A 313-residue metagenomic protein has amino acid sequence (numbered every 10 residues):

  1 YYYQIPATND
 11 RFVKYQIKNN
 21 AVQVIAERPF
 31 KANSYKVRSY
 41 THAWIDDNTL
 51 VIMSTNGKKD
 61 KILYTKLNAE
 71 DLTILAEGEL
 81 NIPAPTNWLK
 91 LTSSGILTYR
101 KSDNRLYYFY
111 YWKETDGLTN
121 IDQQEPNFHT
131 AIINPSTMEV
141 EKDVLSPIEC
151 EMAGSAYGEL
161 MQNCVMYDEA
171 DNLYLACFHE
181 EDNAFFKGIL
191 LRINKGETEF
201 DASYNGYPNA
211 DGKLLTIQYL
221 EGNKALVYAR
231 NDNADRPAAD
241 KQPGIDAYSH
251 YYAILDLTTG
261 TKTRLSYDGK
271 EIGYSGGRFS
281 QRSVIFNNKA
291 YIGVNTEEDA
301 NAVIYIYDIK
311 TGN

Functional and structural regions predicted by a protein language model:
Y1, A32-I45, P85-T98, E151-V165 (+3 more regions): Repeated scaffold domains used in trafficking and secretory/extracellular systems, primarily beta-propellers
Y2-Q4, L50-V51, R105-Y107, N172-Y174 (+2 more regions): Conserved beta-propeller blade signature
A7-R11, T55-K61, K113-L118, E180-A184 (+2 more regions): Short glycine/acidic-enriched loop and turn motifs that connect beta-strands
N9-G57, A84, Y267-Y274: Blade-loop segments of beta-propeller domains
V22-N33, T73-W88, E139-C150, F200-N209 (+2 more regions): Beta-propeller fold detector
K61-L72, I121-E139, F186-T198, Q242-T259 (+1 more regions): Beta-propeller blade signature
Y99-A239: Acidic, serine/threonine- and glycine-rich low-complexity intrinsically disordered segments that serve as flexible
E197-A300: Intrinsically disordered, low-complexity segments enriched in Gly and acidic/Ser/Thr residues that form flexible
